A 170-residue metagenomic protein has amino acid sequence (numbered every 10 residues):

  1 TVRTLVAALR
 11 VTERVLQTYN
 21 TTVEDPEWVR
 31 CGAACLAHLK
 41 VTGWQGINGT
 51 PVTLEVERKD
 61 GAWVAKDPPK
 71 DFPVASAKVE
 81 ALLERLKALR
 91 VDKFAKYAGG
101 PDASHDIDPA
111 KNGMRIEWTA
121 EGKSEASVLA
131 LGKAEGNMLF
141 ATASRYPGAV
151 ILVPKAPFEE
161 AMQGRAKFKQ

Functional and structural regions predicted by a protein language model:
T1-Q170: Soluble, acidic/polar mature domains that operate outside membranes
